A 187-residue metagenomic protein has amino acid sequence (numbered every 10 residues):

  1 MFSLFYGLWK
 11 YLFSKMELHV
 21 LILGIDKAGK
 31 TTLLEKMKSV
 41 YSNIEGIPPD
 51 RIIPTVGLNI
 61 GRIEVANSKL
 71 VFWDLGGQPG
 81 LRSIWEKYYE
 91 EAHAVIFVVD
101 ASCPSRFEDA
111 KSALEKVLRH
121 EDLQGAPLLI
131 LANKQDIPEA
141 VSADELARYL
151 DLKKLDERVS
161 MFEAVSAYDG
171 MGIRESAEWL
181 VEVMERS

Functional and structural regions predicted by a protein language model:
M1-S187: TRAFAC-class small GTPase G-domain
